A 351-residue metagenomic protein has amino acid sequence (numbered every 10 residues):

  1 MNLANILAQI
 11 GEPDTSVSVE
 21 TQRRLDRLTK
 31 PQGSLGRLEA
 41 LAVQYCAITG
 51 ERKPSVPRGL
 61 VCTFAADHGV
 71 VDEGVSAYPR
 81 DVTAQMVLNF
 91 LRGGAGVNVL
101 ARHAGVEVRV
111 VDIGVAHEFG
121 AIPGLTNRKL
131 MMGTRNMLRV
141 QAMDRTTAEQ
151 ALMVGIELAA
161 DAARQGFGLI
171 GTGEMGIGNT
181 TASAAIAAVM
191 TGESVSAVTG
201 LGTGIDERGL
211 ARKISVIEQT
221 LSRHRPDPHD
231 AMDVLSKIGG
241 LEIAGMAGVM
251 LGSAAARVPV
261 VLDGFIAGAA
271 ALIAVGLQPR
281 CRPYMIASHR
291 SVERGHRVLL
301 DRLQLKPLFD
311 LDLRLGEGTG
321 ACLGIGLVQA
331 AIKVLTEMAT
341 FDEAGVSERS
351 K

Functional and structural regions predicted by a protein language model:
M1-K351: N-terminal loops that bind phosphate or other acidic moieties and the adjacent beta-alpha structural core
